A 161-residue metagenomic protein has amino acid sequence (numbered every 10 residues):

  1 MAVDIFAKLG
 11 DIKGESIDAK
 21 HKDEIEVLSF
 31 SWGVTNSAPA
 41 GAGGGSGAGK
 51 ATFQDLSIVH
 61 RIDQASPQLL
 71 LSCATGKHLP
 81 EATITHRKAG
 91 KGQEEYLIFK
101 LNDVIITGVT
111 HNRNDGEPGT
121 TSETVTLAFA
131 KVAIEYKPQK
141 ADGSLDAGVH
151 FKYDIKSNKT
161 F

Functional and structural regions predicted by a protein language model:
M1-F161: Glycine-rich, low-complexity intrinsically disordered segments
